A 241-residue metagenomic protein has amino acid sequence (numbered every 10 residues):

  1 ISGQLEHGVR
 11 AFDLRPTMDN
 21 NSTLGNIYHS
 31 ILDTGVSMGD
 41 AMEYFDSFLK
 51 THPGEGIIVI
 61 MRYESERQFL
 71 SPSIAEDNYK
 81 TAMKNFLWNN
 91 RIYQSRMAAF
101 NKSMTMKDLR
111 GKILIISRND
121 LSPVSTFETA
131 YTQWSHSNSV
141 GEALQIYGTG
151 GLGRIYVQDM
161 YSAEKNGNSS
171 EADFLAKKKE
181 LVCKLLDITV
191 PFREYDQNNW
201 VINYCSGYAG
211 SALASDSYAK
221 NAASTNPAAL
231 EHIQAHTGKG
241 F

Functional and structural regions predicted by a protein language model:
I1-R10, T17-F241: Catalytic cores of phosphodiester-bond hydrolases, prominently lipid phosphodiesterases
